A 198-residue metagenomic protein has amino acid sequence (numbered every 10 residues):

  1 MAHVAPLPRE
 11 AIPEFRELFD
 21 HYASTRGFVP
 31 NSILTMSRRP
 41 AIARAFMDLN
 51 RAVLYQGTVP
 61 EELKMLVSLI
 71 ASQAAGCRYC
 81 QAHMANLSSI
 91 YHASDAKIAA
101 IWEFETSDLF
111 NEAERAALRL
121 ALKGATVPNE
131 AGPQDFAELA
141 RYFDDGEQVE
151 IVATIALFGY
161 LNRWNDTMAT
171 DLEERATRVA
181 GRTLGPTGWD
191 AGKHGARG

Functional and structural regions predicted by a protein language model:
M1-G198: Hydrophobic alpha-helical segments
